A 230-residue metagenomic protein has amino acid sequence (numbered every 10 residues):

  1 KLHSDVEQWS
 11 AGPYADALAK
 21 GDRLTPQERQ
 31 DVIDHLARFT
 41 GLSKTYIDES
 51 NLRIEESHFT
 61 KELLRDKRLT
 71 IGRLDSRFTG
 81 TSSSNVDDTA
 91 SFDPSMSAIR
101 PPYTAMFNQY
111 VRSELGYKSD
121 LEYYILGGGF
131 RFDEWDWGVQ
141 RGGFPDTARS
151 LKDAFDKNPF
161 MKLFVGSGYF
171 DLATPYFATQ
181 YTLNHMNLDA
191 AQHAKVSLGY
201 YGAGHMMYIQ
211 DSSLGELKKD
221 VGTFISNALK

Functional and structural regions predicted by a protein language model:
K1, D220-K230: Extended, charge-rich low-complexity interaction segments
K1-I99: Alpha/beta-hydrolase
D48-R53, M161, P175-H185: Short alpha-helix in the alpha/beta-hydrolase fold that links the catalytic acid
I71-P145: Small-residue-rich helix-loop
P145-A154, T182-N187: Alpha-helical scaffolding within the catalytic cores of extracellular/periplasmic polymer-degrading hydrolases
F164-S167: Short beta-strand/loop motif that positions the catalytic acidic residue of the alpha/beta-hydrolase fold
A173, G202-L214: Catalytic histidine-centered segment of alpha/beta-hydrolase-like enzymes
N187-M206: Catalytic histidine neighborhood in serine/cysteine hydrolases with alpha/beta-hydrolase-type architecture
